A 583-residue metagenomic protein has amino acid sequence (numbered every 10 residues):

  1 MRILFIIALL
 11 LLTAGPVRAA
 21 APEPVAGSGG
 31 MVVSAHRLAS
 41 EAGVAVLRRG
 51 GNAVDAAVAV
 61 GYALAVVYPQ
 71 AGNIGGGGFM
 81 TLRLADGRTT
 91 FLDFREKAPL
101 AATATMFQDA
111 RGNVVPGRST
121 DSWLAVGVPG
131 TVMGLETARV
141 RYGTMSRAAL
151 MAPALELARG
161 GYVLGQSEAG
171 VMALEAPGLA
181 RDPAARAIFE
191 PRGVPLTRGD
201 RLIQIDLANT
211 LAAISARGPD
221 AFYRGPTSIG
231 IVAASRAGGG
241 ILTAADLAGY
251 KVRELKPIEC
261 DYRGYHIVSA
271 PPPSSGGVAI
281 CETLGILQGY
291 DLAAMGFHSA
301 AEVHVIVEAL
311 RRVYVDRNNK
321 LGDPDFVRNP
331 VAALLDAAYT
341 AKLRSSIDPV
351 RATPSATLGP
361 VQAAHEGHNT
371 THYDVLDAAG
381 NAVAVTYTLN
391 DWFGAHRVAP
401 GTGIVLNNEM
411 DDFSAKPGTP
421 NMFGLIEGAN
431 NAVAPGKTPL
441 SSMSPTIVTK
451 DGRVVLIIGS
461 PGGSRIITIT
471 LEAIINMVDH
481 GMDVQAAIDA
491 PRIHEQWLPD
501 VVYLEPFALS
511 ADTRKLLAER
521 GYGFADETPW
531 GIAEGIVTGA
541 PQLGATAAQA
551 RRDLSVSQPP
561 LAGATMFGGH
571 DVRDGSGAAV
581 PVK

Functional and structural regions predicted by a protein language model:
L4-G15: Bacterial N-terminal signal peptides
A20, I241-R263, A337-H365, L406-P445: Active-site Gly/Thr loop motif
A20-E41, A45, A53-R224, I229-P271 (+3 more regions): Noncatalytic scaffold domains of N-terminal-nucleophile
V54-G61, A148-R159, G230-A233, F297-Y314 (+1 more regions): Short, well-structured alpha-helical segments that form the helix of a local strand-helix-strand
V66-F91, I241-T243, A382-K450, H480 (+1 more regions): Active-site rim segments in enzyme catalytic domains, especially the processed small/beta chain of N-terminal
G289-L389, V398-T402, P417-G418, I426: Internal maturation/activation junctions in enzymes
K437, D479-P529: Extended C-terminal subregions enriched in glycine
